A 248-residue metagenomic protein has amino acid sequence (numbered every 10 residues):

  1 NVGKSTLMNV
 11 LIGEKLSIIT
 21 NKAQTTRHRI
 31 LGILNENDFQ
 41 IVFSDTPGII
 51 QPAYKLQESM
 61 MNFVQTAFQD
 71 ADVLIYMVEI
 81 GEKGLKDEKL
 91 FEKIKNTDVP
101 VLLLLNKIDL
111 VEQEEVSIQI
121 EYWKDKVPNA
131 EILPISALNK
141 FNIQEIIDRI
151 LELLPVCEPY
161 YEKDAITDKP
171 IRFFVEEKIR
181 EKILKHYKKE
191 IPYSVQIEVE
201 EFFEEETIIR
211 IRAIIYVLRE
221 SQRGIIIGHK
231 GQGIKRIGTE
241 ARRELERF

Functional and structural regions predicted by a protein language model:
N1-Q69, V73, I214-Y216: Conserved G1/Walker A P-loop phosphate-binding module
G3, N142, G233: Conserved glycine(s) of the Walker
V10, E14, I33-N37, I49-P52 (+10 more regions): Conserved, well-folded catalytic cores of nucleic-acid-processing and energy-transducing macromolecular machines
T26, I49-Q51, K83-G84, V111-E112 (+1 more regions): Catalytic P-loop NTPase motifs of RecA-like helicase/translocase cores
I30, V64, N106, I146 (+1 more regions): Residue-level signal for inorganic ion chemistry
N35-Q40, S59-I132, F203-I208: Conserved C-terminal guanine-recognition region of P-loop GTPase G domains, centered on the G4
V99-L102, D109-I171: Canonical P-loop GTPase G-domain recognition
I171-F248: P-loop NTP-binding site
